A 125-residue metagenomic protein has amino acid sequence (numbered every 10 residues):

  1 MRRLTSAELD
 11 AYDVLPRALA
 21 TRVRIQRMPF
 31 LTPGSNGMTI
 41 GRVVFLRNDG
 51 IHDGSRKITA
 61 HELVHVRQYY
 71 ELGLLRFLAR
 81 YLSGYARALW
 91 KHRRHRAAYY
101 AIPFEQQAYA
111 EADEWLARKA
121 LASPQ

Functional and structural regions predicted by a protein language model:
M1-N36, D53, G73-Q125: Metalloprotease/metallohydrolase-associated module, dominated by Zn2+-dependent proteases
N36-T39, V43-A60, Y70, A98-A101: Short pre-active-site segment immediately N-terminal to the catalytic Zn-binding motif
L46, V64, A112-E114: Generic hydrophobic/packing signal
V64-L72: Active-site-flanking alpha-helical
